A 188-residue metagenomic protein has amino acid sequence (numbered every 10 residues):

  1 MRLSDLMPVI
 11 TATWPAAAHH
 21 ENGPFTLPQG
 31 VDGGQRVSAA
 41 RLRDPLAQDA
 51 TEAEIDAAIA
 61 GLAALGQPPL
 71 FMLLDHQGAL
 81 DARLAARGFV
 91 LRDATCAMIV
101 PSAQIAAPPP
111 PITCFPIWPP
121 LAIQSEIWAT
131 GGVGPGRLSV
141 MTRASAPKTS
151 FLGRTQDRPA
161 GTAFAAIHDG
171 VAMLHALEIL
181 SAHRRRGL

Functional and structural regions predicted by a protein language model:
M1-A64: N-terminal charged segments
M1-M7, A40-A50, T95-C96, S102-V140 (+2 more regions): Short amphipathic alpha-helix that is part of the acyltransferase structural core
A12-A18, G66-P68, R92-T95, T142-L152 (+2 more regions): A short helix-loop-beta-strand connector motif used in the catalytic cores of GNAT acetyltransferases and, in some
H20-N22, G30, V100, G153-Q156: Active-site beta-strand termini and strand-to-loop segments that position acidic
V31-A40, R92, I167-H175, R184: A conserved beta-turn-beta hairpin within the catalytic core of GNAT-like acetyltransferases that forms part
A50-A122: Acyl-donor-binding surface of acyltransferase catalytic domains
A53-A57, H183, G187-L188: Conserved acetyl-CoA pyrophosphate-binding loop and the N-cap/start of the following alpha-helix in GNAT-like
G136-A182: A conserved beta-strand-loop-helix scaffold within acyl/acetyltransferase catalytic domains
